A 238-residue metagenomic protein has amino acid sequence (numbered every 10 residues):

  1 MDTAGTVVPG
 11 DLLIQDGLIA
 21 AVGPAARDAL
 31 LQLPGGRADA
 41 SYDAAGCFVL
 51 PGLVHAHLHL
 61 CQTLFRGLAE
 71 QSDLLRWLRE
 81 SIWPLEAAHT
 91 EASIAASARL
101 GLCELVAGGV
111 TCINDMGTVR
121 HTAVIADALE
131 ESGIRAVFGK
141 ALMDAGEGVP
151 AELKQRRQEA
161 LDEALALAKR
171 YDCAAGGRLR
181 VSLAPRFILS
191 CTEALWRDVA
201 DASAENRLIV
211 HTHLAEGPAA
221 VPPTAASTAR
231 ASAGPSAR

Functional and structural regions predicted by a protein language model:
M1-G35: N-terminal metal-binding scaffold of metallo-dependent hydrolase/deaminase domains
L12, G17, G46, H57 (+5 more regions): Divalent metal-coordination and catalytic microenvironments
L18, T118-H121, F187-C191: Short, internal active-site loops enriched in acidic
P24, L58-L60, T118, E216: Short, glycine/acidic-enriched loop or turn micro-motifs at the edges of active sites
L30-R76, R99-A107: Replace "His-x-His-based motif
L53, T111, I209: Hydrophobic "anchor" residues on beta-strands that sit immediately upstream of conserved functional sites
R66-I134, A160-G176: Alpha-helical scaffold segments that flank or form the walls of functional sites
D127-R238: Metal-coordinating catalytic core of metallo-dependent amide/deamination hydrolases
